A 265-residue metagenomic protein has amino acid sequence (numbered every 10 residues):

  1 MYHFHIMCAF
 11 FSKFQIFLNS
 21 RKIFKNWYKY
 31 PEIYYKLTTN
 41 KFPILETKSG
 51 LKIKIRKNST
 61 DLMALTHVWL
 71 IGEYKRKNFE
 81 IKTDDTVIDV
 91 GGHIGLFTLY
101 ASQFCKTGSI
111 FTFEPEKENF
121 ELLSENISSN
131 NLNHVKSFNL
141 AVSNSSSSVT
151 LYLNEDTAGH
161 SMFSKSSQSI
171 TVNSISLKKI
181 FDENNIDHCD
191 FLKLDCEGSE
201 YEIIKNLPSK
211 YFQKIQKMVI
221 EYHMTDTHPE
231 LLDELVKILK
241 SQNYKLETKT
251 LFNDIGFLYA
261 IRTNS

Functional and structural regions predicted by a protein language model:
M1-S265: Phosphate/nucleotide-binding beta-alpha loop and adjacent structural elements of enzyme active sites
